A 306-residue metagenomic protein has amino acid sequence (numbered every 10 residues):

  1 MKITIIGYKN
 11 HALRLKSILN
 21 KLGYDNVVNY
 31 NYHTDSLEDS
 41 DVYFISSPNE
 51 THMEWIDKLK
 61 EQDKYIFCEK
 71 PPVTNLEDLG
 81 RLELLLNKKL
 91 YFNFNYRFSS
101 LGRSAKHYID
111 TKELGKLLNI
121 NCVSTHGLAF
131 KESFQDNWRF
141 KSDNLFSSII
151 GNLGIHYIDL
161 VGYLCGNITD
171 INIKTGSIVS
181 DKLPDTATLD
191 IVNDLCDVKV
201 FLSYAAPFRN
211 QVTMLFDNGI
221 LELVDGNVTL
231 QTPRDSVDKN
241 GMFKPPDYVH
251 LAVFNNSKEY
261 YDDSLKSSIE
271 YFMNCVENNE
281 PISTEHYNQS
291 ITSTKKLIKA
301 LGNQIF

Functional and structural regions predicted by a protein language model:
M1, I5-I6, S17-N20, Y32-S47 (+4 more regions): C-terminal helix-rich "cap/oligomerization" subdomain common to oxidoreductases
N10-H11: Hydrophobic/small residue at the entry helix of a nucleotide-binding pocket
N26-Y32: A short beta-strand-loop structural module common to alpha/beta enzyme folds
V42, P48, M53-R97, K112: Beta-strand-loop-alpha-helix segment that lines the small-molecule cofactor/substrate pocket of alpha/beta enzymes
S47-P48, L202: Short glycine-/small-residue-rich Rossmann-like dinucleotide-binding loops
N95, L215-E285: C-terminal glycine/acidic-rich active-site capping loop/insertion
S99-N172, V179: Predominantly a Rossmann-like dinucleotide-binding segment in NAD(P)-dependent oxidoreductases
N152, H156-Q231, I269-N279: Contiguous beta-strand/loop segments that form the cofactor/metal-binding neighborhood of enzyme cores
